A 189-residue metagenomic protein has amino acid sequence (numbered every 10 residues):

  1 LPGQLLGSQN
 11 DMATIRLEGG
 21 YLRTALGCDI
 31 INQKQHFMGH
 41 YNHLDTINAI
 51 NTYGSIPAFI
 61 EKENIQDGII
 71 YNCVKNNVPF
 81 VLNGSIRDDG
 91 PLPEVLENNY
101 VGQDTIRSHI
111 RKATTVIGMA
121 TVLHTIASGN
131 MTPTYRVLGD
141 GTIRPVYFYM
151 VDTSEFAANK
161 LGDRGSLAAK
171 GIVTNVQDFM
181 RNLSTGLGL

Functional and structural regions predicted by a protein language model:
L1-H40: N-terminal active-site beta-alpha-beta segment that forms phosphate/nucleotide-binding and substrate-recognition loops
I30, Q35-P79, S85-V116, T121-L189: C-terminal functional extensions of proteins
